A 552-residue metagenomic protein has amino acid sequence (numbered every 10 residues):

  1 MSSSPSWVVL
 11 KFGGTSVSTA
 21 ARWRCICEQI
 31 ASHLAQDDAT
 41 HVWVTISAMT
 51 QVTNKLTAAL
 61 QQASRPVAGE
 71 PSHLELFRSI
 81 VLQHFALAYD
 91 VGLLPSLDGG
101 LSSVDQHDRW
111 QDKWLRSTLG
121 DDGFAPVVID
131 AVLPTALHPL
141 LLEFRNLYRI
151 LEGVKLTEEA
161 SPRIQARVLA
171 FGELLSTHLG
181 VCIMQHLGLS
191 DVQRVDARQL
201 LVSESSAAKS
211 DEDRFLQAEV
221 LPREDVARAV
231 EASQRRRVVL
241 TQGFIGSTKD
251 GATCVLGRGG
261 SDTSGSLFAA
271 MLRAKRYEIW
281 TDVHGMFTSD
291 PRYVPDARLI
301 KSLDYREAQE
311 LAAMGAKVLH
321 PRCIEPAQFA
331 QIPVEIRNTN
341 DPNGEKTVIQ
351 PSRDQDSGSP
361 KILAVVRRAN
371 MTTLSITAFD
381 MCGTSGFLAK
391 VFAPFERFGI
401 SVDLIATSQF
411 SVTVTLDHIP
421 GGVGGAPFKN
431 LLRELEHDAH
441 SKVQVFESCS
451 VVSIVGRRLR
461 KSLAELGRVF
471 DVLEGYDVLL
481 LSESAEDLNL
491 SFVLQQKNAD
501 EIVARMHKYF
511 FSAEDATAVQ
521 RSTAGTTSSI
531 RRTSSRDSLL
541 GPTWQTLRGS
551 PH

Functional and structural regions predicted by a protein language model:
S2-L319, C323-I324, V493-Q495, E514 (+4 more regions): Nucleotide/pyrophosphate-binding catalytic subdomain
S6-V8, T40-V44, F85, D191-Q193 (+15 more regions): Structural motif
M49-T50, Q199, V283-G285, V334 (+4 more regions): Glycine-rich beta-alpha junction loops
E345-H552: A conserved regulatory-domain signal marking ACT and ACT-like small-molecule sensing domains and adjacent regulatory
